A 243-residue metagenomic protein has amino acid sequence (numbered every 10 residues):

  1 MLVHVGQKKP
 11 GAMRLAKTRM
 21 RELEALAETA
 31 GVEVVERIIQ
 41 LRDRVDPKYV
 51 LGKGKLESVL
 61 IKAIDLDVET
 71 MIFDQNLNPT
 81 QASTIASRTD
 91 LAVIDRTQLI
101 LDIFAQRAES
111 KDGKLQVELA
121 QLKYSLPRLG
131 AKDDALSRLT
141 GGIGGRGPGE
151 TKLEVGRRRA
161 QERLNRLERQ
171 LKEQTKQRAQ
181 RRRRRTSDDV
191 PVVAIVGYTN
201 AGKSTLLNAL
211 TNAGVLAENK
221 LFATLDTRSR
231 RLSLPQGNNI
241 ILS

Functional and structural regions predicted by a protein language model:
M1-D102: N-terminal accessory targeting/assembly segments
K9-L15, V45-Y49, R107-D112, K152 (+1 more regions): Flexible beta-alpha connector loops of hexameric P-loop NTPases
P10, L129, G202: Short, acidic Gly/Pro/Ser/Thr-rich loop/turn segments
L23, L122, A160: A residue-level signal for conserved active-site and pocket-lining positions in enzyme catalytic cores
Q98-L119: Short alpha-helix plus adjacent loop in nuclease-associated cores
Q98-L99, P127, R159: Short acidic/polar capping segments at secondary-structure boundaries
L119, K123-S137: A charged, well-structured terminal subsegment
K132-S243: Conserved G1/Walker A P-loop phosphate-binding module
